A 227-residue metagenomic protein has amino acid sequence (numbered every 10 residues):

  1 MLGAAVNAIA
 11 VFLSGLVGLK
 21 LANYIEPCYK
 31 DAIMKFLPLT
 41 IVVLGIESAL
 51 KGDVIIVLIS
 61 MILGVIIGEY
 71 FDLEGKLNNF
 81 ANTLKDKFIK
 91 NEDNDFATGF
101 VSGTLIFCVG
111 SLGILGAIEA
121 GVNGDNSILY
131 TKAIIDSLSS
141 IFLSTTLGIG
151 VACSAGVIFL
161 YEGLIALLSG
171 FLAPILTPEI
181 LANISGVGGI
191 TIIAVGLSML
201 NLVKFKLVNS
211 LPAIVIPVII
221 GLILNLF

Functional and structural regions predicted by a protein language model:
M1-V6, K30, A49-I56, V122-I128 (+2 more regions): Interfacial loop-to-helix junctions that mark the boundaries of transmembrane helices in multi-pass membrane
V6-S14, G18, A22, P38-L39 (+16 more regions): Alpha-helical transmembrane segments in multi-pass membrane proteins
K20-I25, E47-K51, V203: Short, hydrophobic transmembrane alpha-helix segments
L21, I25, Y29-F36, K76-F88 (+7 more regions): Hydrophobic alpha-helical segments of integral membrane proteins, encompassing both true transmembrane helices
G45-V54, G103, C108-G116, A166-P178 (+1 more regions): Hydrophobic alpha-helical transmembrane segments in multi-pass integral membrane proteins
I59, L63-T98: Glycine/small-residue-rich loop that forms an oxyanion/phosphate-binding "nest" at active or ligand-binding sites
D95-F171: Helix-loop-helix junctions within the multi-pass membrane cores of secondary transporters/permeases
L197-I216: Interfacial loop-to-transmembrane junctions
